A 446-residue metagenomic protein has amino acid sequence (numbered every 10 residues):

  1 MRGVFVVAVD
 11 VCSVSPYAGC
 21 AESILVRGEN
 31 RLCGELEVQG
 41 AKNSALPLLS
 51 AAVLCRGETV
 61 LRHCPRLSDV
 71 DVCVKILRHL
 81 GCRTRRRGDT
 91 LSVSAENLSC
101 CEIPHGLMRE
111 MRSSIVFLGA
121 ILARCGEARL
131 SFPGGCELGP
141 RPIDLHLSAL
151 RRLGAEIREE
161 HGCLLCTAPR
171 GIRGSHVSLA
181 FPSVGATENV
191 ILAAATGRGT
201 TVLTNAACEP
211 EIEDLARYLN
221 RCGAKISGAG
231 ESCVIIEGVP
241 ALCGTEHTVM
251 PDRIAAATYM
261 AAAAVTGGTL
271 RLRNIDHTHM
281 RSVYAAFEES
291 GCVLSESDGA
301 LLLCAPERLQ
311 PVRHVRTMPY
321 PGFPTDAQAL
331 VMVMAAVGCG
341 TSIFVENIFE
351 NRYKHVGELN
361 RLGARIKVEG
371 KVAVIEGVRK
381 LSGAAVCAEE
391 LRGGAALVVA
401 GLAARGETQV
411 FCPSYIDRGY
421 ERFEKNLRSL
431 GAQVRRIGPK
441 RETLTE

Functional and structural regions predicted by a protein language model:
R2-E446: Short, structured segments at the rim of ligand-binding sites
